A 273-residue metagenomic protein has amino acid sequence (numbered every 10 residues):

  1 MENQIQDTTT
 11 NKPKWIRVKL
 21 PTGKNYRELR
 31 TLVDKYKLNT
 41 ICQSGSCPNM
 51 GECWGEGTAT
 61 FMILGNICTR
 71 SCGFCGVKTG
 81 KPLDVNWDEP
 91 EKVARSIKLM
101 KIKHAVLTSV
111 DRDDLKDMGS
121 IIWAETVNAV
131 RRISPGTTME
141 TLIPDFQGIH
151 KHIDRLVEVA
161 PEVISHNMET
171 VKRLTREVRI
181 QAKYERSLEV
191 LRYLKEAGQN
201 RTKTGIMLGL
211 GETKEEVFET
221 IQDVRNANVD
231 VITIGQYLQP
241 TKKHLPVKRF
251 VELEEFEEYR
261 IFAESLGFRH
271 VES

Functional and structural regions predicted by a protein language model:
M1-T60, E91-K101, E125-T137, V157-V159 (+2 more regions): Auxiliary Fe-S-binding modules of radical SAM enzymes
I41-C53, L64-T79: Local cysteine-cluster metal-coordination motifs and their immediate loop/turn environment, predominantly Fe-S cluster
A59, R70, I164: Change "...and in nucleic-acid phosphodiester-cleaving endonucleases..." to "...and in nucleic-acid processing enzymes
T69-S109: Glycine-rich active-site/cofactor-binding loop and its immediate structural neighborhood
T79-A94, R112-E158, T170, L208-E216: Canonical radical SAM enzyme core domain
A105-L107, M139, I164-H166, I232 (+1 more regions): Hydrophobic residues within beta-strands of alpha/beta enzymes
V106-K116, F146-I149, E162-Y184, N200-K203 (+2 more regions): Conserved radical SAM core fold
